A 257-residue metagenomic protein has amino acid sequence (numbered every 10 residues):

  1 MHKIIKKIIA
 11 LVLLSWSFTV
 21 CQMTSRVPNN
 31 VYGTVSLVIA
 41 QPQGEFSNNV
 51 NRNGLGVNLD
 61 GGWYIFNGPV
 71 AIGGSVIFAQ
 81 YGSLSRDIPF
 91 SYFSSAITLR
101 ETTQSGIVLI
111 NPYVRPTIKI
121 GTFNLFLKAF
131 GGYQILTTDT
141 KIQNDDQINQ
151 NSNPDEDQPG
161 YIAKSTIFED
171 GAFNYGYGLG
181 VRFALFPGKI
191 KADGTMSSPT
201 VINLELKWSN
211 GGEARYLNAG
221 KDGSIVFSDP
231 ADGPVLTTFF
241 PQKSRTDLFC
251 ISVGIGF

Functional and structural regions predicted by a protein language model:
M1-N29: Cleavable N-terminal export/targeting peptides
C21-A71, K243, C250, G254-G256: Short glycine/proline- and aromatic-enriched beta-strand/turn motifs that initiate or cap beta-hairpins
Q22-V31, F66-I72, K119-L125, L185-I202: Short loop/turn motifs that connect adjacent beta-strands in outer-membrane beta-barrel proteins
N29-V31, N51-V57, Q104-I110, F123 (+3 more regions): Residues that define the transmembrane beta-barrel architecture of outer-membrane proteins
V35-I39, V57-W63, V76-F78, I110-I118 (+4 more regions): Residues on the lipid-exposed face of transmembrane beta-strands in outer-membrane beta-barrel proteins
Q43-N49, S94-T103, G160-F168, L236-P241: Extracellular loop and loop/strand-boundary signature of outer-membrane beta-barrel proteins
G62-N153, Q158, D170-Y175, I190: Gram-negative (and chloroplast) outer-membrane scaffold detector with strong preference for beta-barrel transmembrane
G180-F257: Predominantly the C-terminal beta-signal and adjacent terminal strand-loop region of outer-membrane beta-barrel
